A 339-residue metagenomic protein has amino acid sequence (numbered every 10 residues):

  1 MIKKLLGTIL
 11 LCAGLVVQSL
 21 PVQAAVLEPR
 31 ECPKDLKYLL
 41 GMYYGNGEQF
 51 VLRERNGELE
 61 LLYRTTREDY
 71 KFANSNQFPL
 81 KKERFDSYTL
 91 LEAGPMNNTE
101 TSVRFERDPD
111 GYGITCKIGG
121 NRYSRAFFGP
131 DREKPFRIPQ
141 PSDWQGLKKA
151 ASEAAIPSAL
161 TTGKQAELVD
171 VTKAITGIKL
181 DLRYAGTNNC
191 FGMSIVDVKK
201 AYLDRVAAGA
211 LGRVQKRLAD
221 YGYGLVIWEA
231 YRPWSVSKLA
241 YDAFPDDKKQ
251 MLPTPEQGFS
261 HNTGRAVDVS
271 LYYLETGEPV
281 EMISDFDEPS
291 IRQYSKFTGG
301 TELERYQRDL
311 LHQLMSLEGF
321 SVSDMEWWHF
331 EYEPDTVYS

Functional and structural regions predicted by a protein language model:
M1-I9: Bacterial N-terminal signal peptides that target proteins for export
T8-Q18: Bacterial N-terminal signal peptides
Q23-Q145: Peripheral terminal and inter-domain segments
N56, T65, R84, Y184-G186 (+2 more regions): A mature extracytoplasmic/lumenal domain signature
R132-W228, A243, D247-M325, E333-S339: Extracytoplasmic cell-surface/polysaccharide-interacting catalytic and binding patches
R232-D246: Long, hydrophobic, well-ordered secondary-structure blocks that form the structural core and pocket-lining surfaces
F330: Conserved metal-phosphate-binding beta-hairpin within the catalytic cores of diverse ATP-dependent phosphoryl-transfer
